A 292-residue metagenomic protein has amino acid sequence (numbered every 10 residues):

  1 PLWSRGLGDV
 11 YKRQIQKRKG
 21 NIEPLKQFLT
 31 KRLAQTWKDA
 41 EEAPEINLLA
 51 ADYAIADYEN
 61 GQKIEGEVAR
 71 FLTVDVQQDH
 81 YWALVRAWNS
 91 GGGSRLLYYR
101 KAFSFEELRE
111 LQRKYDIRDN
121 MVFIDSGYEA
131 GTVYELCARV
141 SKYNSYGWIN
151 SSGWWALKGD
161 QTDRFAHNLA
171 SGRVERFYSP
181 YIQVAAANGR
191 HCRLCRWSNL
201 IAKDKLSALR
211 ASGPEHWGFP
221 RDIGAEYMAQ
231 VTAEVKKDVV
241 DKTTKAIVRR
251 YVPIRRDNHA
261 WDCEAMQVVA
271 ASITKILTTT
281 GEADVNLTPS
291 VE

Functional and structural regions predicted by a protein language model:
P1-Y11: Single conserved hydrophobic/aromatic residue that forms the stacking wall/gate of nucleotide- or nucleobase-binding
L25-T30, I254-K275: P-loop NTPase catalytic cores that bind/hydrolyze ATP
L29, A34-D57, L72, A83-L84 (+2 more regions): Mg2+-dependent endonuclease catalytic cores in nucleic-acid-processing enzymes, primarily RNase H-like
E59-Q62: Extended, composition-driven regions rather than compact fold-specific motifs
G66-Q77: Two-metal-ion RNase H-like nuclease active-site motif
T243-R255: Short, solvent-exposed helix-loop connector elements
S272-E292: Acidic two-metal-ion nuclease catalytic site recognized across multiple nuclease folds, prominently DnaQ/RNase D-T
